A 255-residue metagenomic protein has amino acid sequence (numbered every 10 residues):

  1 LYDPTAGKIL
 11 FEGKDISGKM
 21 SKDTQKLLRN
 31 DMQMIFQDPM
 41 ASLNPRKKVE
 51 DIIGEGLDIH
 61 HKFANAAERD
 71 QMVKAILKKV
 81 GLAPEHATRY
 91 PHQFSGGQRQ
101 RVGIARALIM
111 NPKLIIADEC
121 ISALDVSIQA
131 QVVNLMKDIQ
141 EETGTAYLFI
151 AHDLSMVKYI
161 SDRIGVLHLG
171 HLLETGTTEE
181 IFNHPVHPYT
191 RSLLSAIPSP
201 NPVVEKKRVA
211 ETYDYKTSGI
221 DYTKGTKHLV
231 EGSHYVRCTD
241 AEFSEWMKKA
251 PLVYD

Functional and structural regions predicted by a protein language model:
D3, I16-Q33, I59, I181-P185: ABC ATPase NBD coupling module
D15, A67-E85, L194: Conserved ABC ATPase "signature" region
Y90-F94, Q98: Conserved ABC ATPase signature
I104, I116, V132: Hydrophobic anchor residue at the start of the ABC signature
I109-K113: A short, proline-enriched helix->beta-strand linker immediately N-terminal to the Walker B motif in ABC-type P-loop
T178-W246, A250-P251: Short catalytic/signature loops enriched in Gly
